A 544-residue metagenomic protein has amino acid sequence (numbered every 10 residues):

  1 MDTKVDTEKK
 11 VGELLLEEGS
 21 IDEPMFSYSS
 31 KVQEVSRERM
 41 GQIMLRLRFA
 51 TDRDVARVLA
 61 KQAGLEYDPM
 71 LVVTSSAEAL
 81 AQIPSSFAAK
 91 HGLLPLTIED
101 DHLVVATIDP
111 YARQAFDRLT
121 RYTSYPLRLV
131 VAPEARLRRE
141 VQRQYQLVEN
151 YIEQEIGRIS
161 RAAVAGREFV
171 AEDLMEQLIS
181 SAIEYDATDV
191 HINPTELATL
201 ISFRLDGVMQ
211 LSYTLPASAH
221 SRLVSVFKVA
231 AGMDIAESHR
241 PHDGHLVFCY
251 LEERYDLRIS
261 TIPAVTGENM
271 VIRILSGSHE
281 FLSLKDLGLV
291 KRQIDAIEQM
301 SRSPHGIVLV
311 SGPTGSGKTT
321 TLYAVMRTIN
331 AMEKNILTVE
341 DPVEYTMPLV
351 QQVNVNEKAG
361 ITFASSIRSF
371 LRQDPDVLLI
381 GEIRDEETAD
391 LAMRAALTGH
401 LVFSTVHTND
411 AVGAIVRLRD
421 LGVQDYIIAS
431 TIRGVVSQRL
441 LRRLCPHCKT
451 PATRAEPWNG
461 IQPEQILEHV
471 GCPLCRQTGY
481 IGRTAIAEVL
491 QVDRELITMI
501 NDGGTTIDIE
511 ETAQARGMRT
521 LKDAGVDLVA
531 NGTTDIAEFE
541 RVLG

Functional and structural regions predicted by a protein language model:
M1-E268, L275-S278, L284-K285, K291 (+3 more regions): N-terminal, intrinsically disordered, highly charged
G166-S181, Y185-G544: Short, flexible helix-loop junctions that flank or precede catalytic/ligand sites
